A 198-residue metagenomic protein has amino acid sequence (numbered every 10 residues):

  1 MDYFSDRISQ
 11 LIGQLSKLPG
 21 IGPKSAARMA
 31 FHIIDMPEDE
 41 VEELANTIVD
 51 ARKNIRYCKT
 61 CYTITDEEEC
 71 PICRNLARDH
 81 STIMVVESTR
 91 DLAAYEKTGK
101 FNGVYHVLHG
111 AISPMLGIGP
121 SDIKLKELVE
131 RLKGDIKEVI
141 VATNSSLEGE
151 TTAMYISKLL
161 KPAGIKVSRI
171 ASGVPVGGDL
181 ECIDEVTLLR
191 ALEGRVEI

Functional and structural regions predicted by a protein language model:
D2-S9, K17, A30-L92: Cys/His-rich Zn2+-binding cysteine-cluster or related metal-binding knuckle/ribbon modules and their
I8-S16, A27, I33-M36, L76 (+3 more regions): S-adenosyl-L-methionine-dependent methyltransferase catalytic core, i.e., the SAM/SAH-binding region
S16, I34, V49, Y62 (+7 more regions): Signal for well-folded cores of large energy- and translation-related assemblies
P19, E38, A51, T63 (+3 more regions): Conserved phosphate/pyrophosphate-binding and hydrolysis machinery centered on Walker-type P-loop NTPases, extending
A26, N75-T143: Extended interfacial segments that mediate partner engagement and assembly in macromolecular machines
E43, R56, E68, R90 (+7 more regions): Residue-level signal for pocket-adjacent positions within structured domains
V129-I198: Long C-terminal interaction/binding lobes of large macromolecular proteins
